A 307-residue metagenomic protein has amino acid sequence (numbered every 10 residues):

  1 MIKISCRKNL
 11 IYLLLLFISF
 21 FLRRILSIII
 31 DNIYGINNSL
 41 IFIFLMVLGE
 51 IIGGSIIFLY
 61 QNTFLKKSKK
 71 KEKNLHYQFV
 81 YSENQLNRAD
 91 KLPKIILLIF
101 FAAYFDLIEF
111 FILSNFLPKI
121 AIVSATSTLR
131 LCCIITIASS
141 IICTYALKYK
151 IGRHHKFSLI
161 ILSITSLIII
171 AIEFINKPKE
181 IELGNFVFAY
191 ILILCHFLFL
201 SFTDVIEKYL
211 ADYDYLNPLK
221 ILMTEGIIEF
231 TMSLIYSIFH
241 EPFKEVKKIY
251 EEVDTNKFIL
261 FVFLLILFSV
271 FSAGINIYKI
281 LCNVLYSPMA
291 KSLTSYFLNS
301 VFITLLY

Functional and structural regions predicted by a protein language model:
M1-Y307: Polytopic endomembrane small-metabolite transporters, centered on the Drug/Metabolite Transporter
